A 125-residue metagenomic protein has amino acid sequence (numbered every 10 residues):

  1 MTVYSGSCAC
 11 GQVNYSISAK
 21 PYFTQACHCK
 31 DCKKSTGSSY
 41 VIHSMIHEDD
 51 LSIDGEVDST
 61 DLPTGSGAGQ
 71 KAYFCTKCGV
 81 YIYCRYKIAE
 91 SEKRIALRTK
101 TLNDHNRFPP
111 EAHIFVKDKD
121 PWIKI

Functional and structural regions predicted by a protein language model:
M1-S7, Q12-I125: A short Gly-Trp-Pro
